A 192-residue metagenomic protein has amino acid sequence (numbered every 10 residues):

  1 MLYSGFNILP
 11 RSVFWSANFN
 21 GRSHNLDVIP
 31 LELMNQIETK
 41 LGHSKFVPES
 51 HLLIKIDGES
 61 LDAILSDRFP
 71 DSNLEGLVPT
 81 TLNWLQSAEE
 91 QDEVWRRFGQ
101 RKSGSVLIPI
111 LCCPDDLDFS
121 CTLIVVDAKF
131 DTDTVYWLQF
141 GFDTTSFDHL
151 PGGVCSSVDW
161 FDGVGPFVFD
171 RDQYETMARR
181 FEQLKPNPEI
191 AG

Functional and structural regions predicted by a protein language model:
M1-G192: Intrinsically disordered, low-complexity acidic regions enriched in Pro/Ser/Thr
